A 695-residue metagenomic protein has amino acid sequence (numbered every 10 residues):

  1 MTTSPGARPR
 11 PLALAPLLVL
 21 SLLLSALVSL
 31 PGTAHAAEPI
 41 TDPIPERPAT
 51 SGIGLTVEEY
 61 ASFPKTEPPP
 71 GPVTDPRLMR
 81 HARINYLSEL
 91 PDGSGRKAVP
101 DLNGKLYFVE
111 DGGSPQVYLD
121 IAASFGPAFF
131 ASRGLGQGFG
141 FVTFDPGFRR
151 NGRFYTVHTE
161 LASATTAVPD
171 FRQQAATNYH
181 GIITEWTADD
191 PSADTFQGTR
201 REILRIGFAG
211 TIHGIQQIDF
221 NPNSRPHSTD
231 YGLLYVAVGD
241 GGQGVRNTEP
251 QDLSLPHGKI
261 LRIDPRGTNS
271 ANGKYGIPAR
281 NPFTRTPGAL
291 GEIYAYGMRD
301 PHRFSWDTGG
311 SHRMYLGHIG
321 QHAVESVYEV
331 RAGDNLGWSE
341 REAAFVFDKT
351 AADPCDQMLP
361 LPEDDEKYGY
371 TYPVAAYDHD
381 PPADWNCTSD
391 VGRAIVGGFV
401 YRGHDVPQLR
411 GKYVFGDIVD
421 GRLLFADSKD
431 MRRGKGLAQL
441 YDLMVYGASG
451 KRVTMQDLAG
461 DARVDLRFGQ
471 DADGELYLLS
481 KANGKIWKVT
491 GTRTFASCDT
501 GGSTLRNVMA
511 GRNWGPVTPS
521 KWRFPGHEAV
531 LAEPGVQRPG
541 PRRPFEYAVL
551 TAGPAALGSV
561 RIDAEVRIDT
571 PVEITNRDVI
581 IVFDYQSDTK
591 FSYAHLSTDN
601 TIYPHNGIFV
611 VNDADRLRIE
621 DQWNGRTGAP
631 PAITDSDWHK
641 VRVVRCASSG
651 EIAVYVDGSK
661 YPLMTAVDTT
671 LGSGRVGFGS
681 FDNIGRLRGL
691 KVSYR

Functional and structural regions predicted by a protein language model:
A37-G52, E67, A82, D92 (+10 more regions): Beta-propeller domain segments
P169-P222: Asp-box/WD-like beta-propeller blade repeats and closely related beta-sheet repeat scaffolds
T518-L550: Short carbohydrate-recognition loop motifs
G540-D615: Secretory/extracellular carbohydrate-interaction modules and structurally similar beta-sandwich "look-alikes"
A614-K640: Short, aromatic/His-centered strand-loop micro-motif at the edge of beta-sheets
D637-E651: Localized edge beta-strand/strand-to-loop motifs within extracellular or lumenal beta-rich domains
Y655-R675: Short, solvent-exposed beta-strand-to-loop segments that form ligand-recognition rims of beta-rich domains
D668-R695: Ligand-recognition surfaces built from glycine- and aromatic
